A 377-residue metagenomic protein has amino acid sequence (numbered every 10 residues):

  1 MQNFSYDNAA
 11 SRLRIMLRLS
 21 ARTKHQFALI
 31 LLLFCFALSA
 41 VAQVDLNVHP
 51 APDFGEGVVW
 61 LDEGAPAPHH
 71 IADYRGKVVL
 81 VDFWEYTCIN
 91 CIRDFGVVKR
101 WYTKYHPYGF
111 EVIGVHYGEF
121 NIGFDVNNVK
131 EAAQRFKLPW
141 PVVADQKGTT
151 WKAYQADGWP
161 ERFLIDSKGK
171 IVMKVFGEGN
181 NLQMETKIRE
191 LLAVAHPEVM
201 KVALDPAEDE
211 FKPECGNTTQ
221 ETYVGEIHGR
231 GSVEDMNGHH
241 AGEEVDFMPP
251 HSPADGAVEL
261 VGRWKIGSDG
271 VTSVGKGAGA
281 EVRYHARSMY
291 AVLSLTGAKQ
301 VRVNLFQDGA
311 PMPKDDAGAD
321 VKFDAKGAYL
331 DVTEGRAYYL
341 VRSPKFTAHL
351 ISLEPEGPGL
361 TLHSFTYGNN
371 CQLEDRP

Functional and structural regions predicted by a protein language model:
M1-T23: N-terminal secretory signal peptides that target proteins for export/translocation
Q26-S39: Bacterial N-terminal signal peptides
V41-L61, L182-P377: Non-globular targeting/processing and membrane-anchoring segments
F54-V79: A short beta-strand-turn-helix
D82-C88, Y117: Aromatic-flanked redox-active Cys/Sec active sites in thiol-based oxidoreductases, especially the WC-centered
I92-R135, Q146-T150, V301-V303, N370: Structural microenvironment flanking redox-active thiols in thiol-disulfide oxidoreductases
N127-I165, A291: Short, internal strand/loop/helix patches that form the active-site neighborhood or redox-interaction surface
A156-G158, S167-A195: Non-catalytic, surface beta->alpha helical segment in thiol-disulfide oxidoreductase systems
